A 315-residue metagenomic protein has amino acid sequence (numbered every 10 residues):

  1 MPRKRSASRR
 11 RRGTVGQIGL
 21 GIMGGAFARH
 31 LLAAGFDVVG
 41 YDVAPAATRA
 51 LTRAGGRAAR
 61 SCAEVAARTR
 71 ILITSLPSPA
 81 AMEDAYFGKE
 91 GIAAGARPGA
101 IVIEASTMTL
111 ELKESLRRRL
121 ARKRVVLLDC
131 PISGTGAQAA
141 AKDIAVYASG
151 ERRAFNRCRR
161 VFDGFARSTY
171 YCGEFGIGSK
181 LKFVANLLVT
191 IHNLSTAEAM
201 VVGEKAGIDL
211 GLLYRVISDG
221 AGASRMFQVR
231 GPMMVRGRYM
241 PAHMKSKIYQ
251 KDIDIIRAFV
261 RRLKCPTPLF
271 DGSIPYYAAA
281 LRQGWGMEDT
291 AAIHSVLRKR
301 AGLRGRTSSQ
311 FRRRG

Functional and structural regions predicted by a protein language model:
P2-S75, G136, G305: NAD(P)+-binding Rossmann beta1-loop-alpha1 motif at the extreme N-terminus of oxidoreductases
L20, M108-N186: Rossmann-fold dinucleotide-binding core
V38, A58, V126-L128, T169 (+2 more regions): Hydrophobic beta-strand scaffold residues
G55-A59, E90, A121-R122, I144-S149 (+2 more regions): Short, hinge-like loop/turn segments at secondary-structure boundaries
C62-S75, P79-L127: Rossmann-fold NAD(P) dinucleotide-binding segment
I177-A301: Helical "substrate-binding/catalytic lid" subdomain of Rossmann-like NAD(P)-dependent dehydrogenases/reductases
